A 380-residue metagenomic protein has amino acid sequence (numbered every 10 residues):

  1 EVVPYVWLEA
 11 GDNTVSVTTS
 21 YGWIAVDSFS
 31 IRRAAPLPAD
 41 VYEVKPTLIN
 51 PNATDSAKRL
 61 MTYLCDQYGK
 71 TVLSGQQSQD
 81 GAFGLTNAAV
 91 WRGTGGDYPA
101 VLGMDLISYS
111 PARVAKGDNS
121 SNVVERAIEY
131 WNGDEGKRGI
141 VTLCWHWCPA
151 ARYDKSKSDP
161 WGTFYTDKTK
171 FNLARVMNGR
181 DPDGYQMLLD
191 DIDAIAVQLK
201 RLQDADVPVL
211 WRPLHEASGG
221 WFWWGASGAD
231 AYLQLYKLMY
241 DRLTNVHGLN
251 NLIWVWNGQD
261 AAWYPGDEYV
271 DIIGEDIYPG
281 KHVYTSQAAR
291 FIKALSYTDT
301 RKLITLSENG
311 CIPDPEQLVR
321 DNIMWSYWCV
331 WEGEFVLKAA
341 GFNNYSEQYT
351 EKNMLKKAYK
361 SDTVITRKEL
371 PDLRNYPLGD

Functional and structural regions predicted by a protein language model:
E1-A57: Extracytoplasmic
W7, A112-V114, N119-L238, N245 (+1 more regions): Substrate-binding cleft of extracellular glycoside hydrolase catalytic domains
R33-T94, Y98-V101, D105: Boundary/entry segment of secreted carbohydrate-active catalytic domains
G69-V72, D97-A100, E135-V141, D204-L210 (+4 more regions): Loop/turn elements at helix/coil->beta-strand transitions in domains of secreted/extracellular proteins
S74-Q77, R212-L214, S218, Y236-A262 (+1 more regions): Aromatic-lined carbohydrate-recognition surfaces of secreted/lumenal glycan-active proteins
G75-Q79, K302-D380: Substrate-binding cleft of secreted/luminal carbohydrate-active enzymes
F83-W91, N122-E125, A194-Q198, W256-Y264 (+2 more regions): Alpha-helical scaffolding within the catalytic cores of extracellular/periplasmic polymer-degrading hydrolases
A100-M104, D260-H282, C329-E332: Aromatic- and acid-rich polysaccharide-binding/catalytic face of secreted or lumenal carbohydrate-active enzymes
